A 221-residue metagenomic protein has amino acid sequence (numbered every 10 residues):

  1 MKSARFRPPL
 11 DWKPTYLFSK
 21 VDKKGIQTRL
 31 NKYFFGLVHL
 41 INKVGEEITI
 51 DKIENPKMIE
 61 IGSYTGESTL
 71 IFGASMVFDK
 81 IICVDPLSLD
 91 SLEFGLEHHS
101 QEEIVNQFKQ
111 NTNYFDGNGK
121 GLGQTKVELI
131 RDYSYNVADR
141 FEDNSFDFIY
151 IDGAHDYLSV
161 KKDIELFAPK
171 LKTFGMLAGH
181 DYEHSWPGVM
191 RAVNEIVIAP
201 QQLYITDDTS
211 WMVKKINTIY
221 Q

Functional and structural regions predicted by a protein language model:
M1-L17: N-terminal, positively charged/glycine-rich alpha-helical extensions of SAM-dependent methyltransferases
S3-P8, T28-L30, T173, K215: Positively charged, low-complexity intrinsically disordered regions
W12, F18, K23, N42-Q221: S-adenosylmethionine/decaboxylated-SAM
D22-I41: Conserved SAM-binding loop and adjacent beta-strand
